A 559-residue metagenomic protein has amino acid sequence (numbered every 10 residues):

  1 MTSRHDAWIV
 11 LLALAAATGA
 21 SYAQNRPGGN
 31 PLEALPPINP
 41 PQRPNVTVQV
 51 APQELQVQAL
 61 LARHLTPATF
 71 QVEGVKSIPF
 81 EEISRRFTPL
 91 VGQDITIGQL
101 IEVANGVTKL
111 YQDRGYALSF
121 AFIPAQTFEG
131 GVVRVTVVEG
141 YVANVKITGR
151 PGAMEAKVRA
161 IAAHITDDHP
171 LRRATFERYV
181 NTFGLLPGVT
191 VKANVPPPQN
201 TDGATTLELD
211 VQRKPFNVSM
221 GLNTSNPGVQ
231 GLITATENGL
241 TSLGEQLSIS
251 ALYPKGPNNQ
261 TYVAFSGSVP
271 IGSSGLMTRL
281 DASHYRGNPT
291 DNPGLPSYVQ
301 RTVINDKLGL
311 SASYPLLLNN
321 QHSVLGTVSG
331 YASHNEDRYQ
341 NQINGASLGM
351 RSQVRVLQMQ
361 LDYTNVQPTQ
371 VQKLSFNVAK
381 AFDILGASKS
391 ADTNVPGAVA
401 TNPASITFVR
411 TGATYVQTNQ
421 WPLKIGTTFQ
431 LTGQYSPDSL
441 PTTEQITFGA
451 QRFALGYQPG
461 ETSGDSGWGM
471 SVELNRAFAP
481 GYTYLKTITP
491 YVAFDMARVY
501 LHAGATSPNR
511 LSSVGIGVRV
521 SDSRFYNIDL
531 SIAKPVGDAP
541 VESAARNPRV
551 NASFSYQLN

Functional and structural regions predicted by a protein language model:
Y22-G228, S250-F265, V409, Q430-T432: Periplasmic polypeptide-binding modules associated with outer-membrane biogenesis and secretion
V138, D210-Q212, T236-N238, S266-P270 (+8 more regions): Transmembrane beta-barrel domains of outer membrane proteins
K146, K192, E208, S219 (+12 more regions): Residue-level detector of the transmembrane beta-barrel scaffold of outer-membrane proteins
V191, F216-V218, L240-L247, G272-R279 (+7 more regions): Repeated loop/turn-to-beta-strand initiation elements of outer-membrane beta-barrel proteins
G203, P227-G231, N259-V263, I304-L308 (+5 more regions): Residues that define the transmembrane beta-barrel architecture of outer-membrane proteins
K214-T224, I233, G244-K255, V263-F265 (+4 more regions): Transmembrane beta-strand segments that form the barrel wall of outer-membrane beta-barrel proteins
P270, G275-T442, Y500: Transmembrane beta-strand segments of outer-membrane beta-barrel domains in Gram-negative and organellar OMPs
N394-N559: C-terminal transmembrane beta-barrel domains of outer membrane proteins
